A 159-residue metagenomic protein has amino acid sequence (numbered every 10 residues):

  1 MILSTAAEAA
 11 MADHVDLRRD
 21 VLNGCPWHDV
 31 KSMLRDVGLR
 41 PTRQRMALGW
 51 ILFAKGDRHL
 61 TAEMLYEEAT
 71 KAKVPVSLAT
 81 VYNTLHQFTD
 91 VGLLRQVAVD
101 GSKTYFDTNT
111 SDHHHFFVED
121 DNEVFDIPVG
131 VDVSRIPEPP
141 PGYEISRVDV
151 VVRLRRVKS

Functional and structural regions predicted by a protein language model:
M1-A47, F53-A54: Intrinsically disordered, low-complexity serine/threonine- and proline-rich regulatory segments
A47-W50, M64, T80-N83: Amphipathic alpha-helical interaction segments
K55-L60: Short capping segments at the starts of secondary-structure elements
T61-K73: DNA-recognition alpha helix
V81-V91: Basic amphipathic alpha-helical segments that dock to polyanions
D90-S159: Non-DNA-binding regulatory cores of transcription-related proteins, predominantly C-terminal effector-binding
